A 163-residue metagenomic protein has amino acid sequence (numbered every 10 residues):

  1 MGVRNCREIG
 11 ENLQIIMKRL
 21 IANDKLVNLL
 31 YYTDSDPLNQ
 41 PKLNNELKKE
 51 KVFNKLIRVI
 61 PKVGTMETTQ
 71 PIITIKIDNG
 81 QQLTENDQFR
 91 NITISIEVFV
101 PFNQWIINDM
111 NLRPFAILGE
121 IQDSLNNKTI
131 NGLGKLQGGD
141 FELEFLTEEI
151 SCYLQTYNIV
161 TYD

Functional and structural regions predicted by a protein language model:
M1-L83: Small/polar-rich, solvent-exposed N-terminal microdomains that initiate assembly or binding
V27, L112-D163: Acidic-leaning, charged glycine-interspersed low-complexity segments
L38, V63-T74, Q104-G119, D123-N126: Acidic, Ser/Thr- and Gly-enriched intrinsically disordered low-complexity segments
I73, I92-I94, Y153-Q155: Hydrophobic residues positioned within well-ordered beta-strands of beta-sheet architectures
I77-G80, F99-P101, N158-V160: Generic short beta-strand segments
L83, F102-I106, D163: Residue-level signal for secondary-structure boundary sites
L83-F89, L146-I150: Short, solvent-exposed beta-strand/turn "edge" segments of beta-rich domains on protein surfaces
F89-W105: Short acidic, glycine/tyrosine-flanked loop/strand segments centered on an H-E-D-like triad
